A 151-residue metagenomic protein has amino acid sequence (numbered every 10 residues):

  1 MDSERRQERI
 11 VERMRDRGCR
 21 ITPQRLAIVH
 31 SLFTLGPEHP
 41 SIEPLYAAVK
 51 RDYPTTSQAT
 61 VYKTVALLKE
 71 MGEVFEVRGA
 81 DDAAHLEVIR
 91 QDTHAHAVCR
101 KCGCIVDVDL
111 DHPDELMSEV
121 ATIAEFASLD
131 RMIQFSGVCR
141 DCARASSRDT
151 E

Functional and structural regions predicted by a protein language model:
E4-G18: Short, Lys/Arg-enriched N-terminal segment that forms or immediately precedes the first helix of a structured domain
I21-P23, L35-S41: Short capping segments at the starts of secondary-structure elements
L26-S31: Pre-recognition alpha-helix immediately N-terminal to the DNA-recognition helix within helix-turn-helix or winged-helix
S41-Y53: DNA-recognition alpha helix
V61-M71: Basic amphipathic alpha-helical segments that dock to polyanions
E70-E151: Non-DNA-binding regulatory cores of transcription-related proteins, predominantly C-terminal effector-binding
